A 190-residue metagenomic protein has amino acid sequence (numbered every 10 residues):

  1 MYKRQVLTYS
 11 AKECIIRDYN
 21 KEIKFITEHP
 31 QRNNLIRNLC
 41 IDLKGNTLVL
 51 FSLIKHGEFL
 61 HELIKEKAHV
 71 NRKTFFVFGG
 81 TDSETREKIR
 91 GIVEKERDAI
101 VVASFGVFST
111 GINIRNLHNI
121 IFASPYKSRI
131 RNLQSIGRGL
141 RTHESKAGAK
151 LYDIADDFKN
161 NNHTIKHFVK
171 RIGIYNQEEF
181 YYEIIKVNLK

Functional and structural regions predicted by a protein language model:
M1-Y2: Short, small-residue-biased leader/transition segments that mark boundaries at the very start of proteins
L7-Y9, I54-H56, V107-S109, P125-R129 (+2 more regions): Conserved nucleotide-binding/hydrolysis micro-motifs of P-loop NTPases
S10-H69: Conserved interdomain hinge at the start of the Helicase C-terminal
L48, E58-F59, N71-I112: Conserved helicase ATPase core of P-loop NTP-dependent helicases/translocases
V70-K73, R115-N119, E144-L151, E178-F180: Short glycine-/polar-rich loops that comprise or flank the Walker A/P-loop and associated switch/sensor motifs
V102-A103, T110-P125, L133-Q134, G148-I154: A short beta-strand element within the Helicase C-terminal
R138-I172: Conserved segment of the helicase C-terminal RecA-like domain
K150, K166-K190: Long, hydrophobic alpha-helical segments
